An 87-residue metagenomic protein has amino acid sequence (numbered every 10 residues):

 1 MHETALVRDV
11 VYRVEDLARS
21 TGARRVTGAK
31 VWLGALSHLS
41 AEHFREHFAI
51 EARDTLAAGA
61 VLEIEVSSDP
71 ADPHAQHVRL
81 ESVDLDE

Functional and structural regions predicted by a protein language model:
M1-E87: N-terminal, polar/charged subdomain of small-to-medium soluble alpha/beta proteins
